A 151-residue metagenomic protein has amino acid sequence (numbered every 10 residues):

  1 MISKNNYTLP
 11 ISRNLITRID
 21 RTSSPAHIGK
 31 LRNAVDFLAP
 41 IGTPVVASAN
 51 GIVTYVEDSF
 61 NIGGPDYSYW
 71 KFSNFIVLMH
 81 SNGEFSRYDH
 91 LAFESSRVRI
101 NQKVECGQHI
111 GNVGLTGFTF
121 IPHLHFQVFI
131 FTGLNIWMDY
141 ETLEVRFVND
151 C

Functional and structural regions predicted by a protein language model:
M1-S73, C106: Surface-exposed, glycine-biased beta-strand/turn segments
I2-R13, S96-Q108, P122, Q127-C151: Acidic, glycine-rich catalytic/binding loops that coordinate metals and/or anionic ligands
V46-A47, G83-G107: Short histidine-centered loop motifs in beta-beta connectors
Y55, H90-F93, N112-L115, I130: A residue-level detector for short acidic-glycine micro-motifs
I62-D66, V113-H125: Active-site loop architecture of trypsin-fold serine endopeptidases
W70-E84: OB-fold (S1/OB) nucleic-acid-binding surfaces
I76, E105-G117: Short hydrophobic beta/alpha edge segments that flank linear recognition/processing sites
